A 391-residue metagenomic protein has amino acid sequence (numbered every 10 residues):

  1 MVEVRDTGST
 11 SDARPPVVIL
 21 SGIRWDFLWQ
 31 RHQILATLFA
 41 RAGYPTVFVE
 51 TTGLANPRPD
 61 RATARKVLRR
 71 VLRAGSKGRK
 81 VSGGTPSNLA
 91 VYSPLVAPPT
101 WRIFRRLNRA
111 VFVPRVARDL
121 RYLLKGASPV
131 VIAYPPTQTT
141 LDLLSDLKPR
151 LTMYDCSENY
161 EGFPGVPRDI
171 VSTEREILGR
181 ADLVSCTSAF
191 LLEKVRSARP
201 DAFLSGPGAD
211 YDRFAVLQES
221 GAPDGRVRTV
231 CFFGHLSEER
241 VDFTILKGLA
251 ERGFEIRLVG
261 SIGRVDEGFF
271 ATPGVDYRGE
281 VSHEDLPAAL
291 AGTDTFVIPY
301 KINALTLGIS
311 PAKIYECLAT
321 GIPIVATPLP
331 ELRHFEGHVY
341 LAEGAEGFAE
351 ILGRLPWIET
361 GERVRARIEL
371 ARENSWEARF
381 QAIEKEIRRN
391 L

Functional and structural regions predicted by a protein language model:
L35, P114-Y122, G126-S128, P167-V184: Membrane-proximal helix-turn-helix segments that form the acceptor-binding/catalytic region of lipid-linked
G43, D294, G321, P328: A short alpha->beta transition loop at the rim of the catalytic pocket in nucleotide-sugar-dependent
F190, S205-L217: Carbohydrate-associated surface elements
P223-R240, K247, I256-V259, R372: Conserved donor-binding/catalytic core segment of Leloir-type glycosyltransferases
G260, V265-A288: Nucleotide-activated donor-binding/catalytic signature segment of Leloir-type glycosyltransferases, i.e., the conserved
A291-L307, I322-P323: Acidic donor-binding loop of glycosyltransferase active sites
H338-E346, L352-T360: Conserved acidic donor-binding segment of nucleotide-sugar-dependent glycosyltransferases
T360-R389: A charged, aromatic-enriched C-terminal amphipathic alpha-helix characteristic of glycosyltransferases across folds
